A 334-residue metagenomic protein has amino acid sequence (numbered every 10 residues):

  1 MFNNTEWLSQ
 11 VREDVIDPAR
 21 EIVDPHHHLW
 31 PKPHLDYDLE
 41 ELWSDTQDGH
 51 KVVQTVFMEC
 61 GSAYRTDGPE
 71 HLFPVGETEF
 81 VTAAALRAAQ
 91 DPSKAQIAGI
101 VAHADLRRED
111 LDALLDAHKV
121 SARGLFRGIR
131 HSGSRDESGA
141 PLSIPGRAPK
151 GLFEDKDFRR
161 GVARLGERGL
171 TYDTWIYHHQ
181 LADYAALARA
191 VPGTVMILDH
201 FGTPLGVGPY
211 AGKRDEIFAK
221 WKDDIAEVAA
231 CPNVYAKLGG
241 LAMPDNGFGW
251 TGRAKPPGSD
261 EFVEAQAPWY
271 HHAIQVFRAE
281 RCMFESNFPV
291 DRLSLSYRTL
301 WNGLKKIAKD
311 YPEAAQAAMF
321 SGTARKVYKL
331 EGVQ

Functional and structural regions predicted by a protein language model:
M1-E21, P25, Y37-D45, V53-Q54 (+2 more regions): Mid-to-C-terminal alpha-helical segments outside catalytic/metal-binding sites
F2-L8, P69-Q180, A186-R189, G202 (+2 more regions): Active-site gating/metal-coordination segments in enzymes
Q10-D17, L39-G49, D110-L125, A182-P192 (+2 more regions): Short amphipathic alpha-helices and their capping/turn segments at secondary-structure boundaries
P18-E21, H50-Q54, S93-G99, A122-R127 (+5 more regions): Short, well-ordered coil/turn segments that N-cap beta-strands
R20-K32, L198-F201: Histidine-centered catalytic micro-motifs
H26, T55, V81, I100 (+6 more regions): Conserved, mostly hydrophobic/aromatic
K32-A95, L111: Alpha-helical scaffold segments that flank or form the walls of functional sites
P149-M283, S294: Catalytic pocket-lining loop regions of alpha/beta-barrel enzymes, especially the amidohydrolase/enolase/GH5 lineages
